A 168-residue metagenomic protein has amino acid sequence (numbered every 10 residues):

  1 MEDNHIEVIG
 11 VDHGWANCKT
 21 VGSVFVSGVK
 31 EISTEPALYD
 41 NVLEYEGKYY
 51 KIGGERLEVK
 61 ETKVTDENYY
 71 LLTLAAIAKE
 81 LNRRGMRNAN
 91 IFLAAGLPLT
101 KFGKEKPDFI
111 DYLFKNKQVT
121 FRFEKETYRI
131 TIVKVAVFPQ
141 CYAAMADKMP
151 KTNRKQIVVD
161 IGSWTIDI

Functional and structural regions predicted by a protein language model:
M1-V158: Nucleotide/phosphate-binding catalytic cleft detector across ATP-hydrolyzing and phosphate-transferring enzymes
R154-I168: Glycine-rich phosphate-binding loop of actin/hexokinase-like ATP-binding domains
